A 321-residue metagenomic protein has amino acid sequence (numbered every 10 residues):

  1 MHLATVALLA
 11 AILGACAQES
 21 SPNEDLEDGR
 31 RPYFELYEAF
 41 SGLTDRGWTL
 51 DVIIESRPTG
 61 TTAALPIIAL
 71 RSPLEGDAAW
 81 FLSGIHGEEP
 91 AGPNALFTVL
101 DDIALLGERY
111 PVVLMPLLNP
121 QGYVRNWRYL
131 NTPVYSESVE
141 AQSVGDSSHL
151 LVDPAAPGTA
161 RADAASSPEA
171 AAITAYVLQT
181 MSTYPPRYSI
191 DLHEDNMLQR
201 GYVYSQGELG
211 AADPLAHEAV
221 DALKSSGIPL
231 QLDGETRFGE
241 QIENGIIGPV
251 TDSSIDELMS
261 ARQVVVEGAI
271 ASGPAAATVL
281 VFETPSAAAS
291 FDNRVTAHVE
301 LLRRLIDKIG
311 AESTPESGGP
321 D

Functional and structural regions predicted by a protein language model:
M1-L3, L8, I12, C16-D51 (+2 more regions): C-terminal accessory segments enriched in acidic
D51-I53, I68, V113-M115: General small-molecule cofactor/ligand-binding pocket signal
P58-A64: A short catalytic or substrate-binding loop motif that flags glycine-/basic-rich loops and adjacent residues that bind
L65-G76: Short beta-strand-to-loop junctions in surface cap/lid or active-site-entrance loops
A69, F81-L82, V281-E283: Active-site-proximal beta-strand elements of phosphoester/diester hydrolases
G76, P90-L96, A104-V220: Active-site/substrate-binding loop(s) of hydrolase catalytic cores
D77-I85: Short beta-strand element of the alpha/beta-hydrolase
